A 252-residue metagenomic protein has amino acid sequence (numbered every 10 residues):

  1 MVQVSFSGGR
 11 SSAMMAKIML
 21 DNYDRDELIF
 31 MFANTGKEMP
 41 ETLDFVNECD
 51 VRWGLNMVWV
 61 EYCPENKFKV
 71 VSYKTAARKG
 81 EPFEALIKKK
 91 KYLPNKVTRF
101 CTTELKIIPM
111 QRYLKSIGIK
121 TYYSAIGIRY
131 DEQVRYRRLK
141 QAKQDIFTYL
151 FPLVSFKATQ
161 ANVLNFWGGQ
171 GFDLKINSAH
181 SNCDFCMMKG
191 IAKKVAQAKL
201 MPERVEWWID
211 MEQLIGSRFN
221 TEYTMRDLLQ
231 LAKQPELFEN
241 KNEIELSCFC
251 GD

Functional and structural regions predicted by a protein language model:
M1-D252: Nucleotide-activated chemistry modules centered on ATP-dependent adenylation/adenylyltransferase
